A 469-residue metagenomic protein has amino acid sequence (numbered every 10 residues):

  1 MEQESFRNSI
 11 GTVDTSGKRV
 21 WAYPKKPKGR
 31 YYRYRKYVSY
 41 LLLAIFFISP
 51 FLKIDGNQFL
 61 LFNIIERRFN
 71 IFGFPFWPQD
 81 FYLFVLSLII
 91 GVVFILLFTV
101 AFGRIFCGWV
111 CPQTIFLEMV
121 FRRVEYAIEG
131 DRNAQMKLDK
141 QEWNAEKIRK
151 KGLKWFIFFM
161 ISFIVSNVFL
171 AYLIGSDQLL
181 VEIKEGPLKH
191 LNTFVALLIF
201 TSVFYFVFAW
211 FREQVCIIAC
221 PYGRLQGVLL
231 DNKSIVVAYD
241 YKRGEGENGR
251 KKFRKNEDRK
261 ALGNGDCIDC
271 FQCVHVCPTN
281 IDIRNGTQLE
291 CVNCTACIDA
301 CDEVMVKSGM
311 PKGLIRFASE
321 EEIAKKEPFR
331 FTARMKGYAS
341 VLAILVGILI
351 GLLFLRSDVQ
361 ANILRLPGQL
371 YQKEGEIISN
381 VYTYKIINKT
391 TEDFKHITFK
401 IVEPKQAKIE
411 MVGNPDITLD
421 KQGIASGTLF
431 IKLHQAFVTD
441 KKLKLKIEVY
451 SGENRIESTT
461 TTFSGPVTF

Functional and structural regions predicted by a protein language model:
E2-G246, I298, P311-L342: Membrane-embedded alpha-helical bundles of multi-pass integral membrane proteins
T99-T114, F208-G223, D258-M305: Cysteine-centered iron-sulfur cluster-binding motifs in ferredoxin-type domains/subunits of redox enzymes
G347-L370: Hydrophobic alpha-helical transmembrane segments in integral membrane proteins
I377-T383, A425-S426, D440-L445: Short, solvent-exposed loop/turn segments enriched in Ser/Thr/Gly
I387-D393, A436, G452: Short solvent-exposed strand-capping/beta-turn motif centered on an Asx-Ser/Thr pair
T391-Q406: Short acidic, flexible loop segments centered on an aromatic residue
M411-A436: Intrinsically disordered, low-complexity Pro/Gly/Ser/Thr-rich segments with frequent PxxP/GP/PP motifs and embedded
H434-F469: Terminal connector regions
